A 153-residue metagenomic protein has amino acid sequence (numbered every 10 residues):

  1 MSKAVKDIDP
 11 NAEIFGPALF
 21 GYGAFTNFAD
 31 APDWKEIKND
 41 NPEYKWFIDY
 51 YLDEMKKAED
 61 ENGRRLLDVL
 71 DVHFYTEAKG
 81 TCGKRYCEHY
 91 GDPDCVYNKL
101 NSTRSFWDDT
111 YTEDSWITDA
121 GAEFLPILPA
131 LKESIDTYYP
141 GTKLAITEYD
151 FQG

Functional and structural regions predicted by a protein language model:
M1-G153: Noncatalytic carbohydrate-binding groove/subsite architecture in carbohydrate-active enzymes
